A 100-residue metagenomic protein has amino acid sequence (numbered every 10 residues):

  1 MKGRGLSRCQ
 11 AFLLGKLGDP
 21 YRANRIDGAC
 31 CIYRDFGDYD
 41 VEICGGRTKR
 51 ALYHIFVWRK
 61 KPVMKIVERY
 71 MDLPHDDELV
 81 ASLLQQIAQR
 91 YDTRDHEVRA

Functional and structural regions predicted by a protein language model:
M1-Y39, W58-E78, D92-A100: Negatively charged, low-complexity tracts enriched in Asp/Glu with abundant Ser/Thr
C44-T48: Short beta-strand micro-motifs enriched in acidic
A51-H54: Extended intrinsically disordered, low-complexity regulatory regions enriched for serine/threonine and proline
A81-A88, D92: Residue-level detector of alpha-helical secondary structure
